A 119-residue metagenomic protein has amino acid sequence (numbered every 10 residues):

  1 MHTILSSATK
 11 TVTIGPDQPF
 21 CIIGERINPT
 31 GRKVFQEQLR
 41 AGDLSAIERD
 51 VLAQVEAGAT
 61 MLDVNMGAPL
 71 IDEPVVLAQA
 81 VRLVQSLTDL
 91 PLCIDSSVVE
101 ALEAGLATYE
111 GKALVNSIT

Functional and structural regions predicted by a protein language model:
M1-T119: Domain-level signal for soluble alpha/beta catalytic cores
